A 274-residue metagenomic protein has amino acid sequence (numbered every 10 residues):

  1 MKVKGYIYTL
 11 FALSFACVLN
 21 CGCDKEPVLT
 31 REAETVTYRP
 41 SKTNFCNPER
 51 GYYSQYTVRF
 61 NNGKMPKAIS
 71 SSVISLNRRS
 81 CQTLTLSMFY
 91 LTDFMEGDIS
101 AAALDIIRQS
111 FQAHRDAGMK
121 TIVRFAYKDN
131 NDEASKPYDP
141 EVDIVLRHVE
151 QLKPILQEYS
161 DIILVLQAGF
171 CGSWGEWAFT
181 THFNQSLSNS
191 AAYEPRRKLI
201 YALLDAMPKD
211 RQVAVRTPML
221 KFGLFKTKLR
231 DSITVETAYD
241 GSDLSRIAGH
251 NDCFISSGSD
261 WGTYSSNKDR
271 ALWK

Functional and structural regions predicted by a protein language model:
T9-V18: Bacterial N-terminal signal peptides
C17-Y38: Bacterial Sec-dependent N-terminal signal peptides
R31-L84, M88: Boundary/entry segment of secreted carbohydrate-active catalytic domains
R50-S54, T83-S87, T121-V123, L164 (+3 more regions): Hydrophobic faces of well-ordered beta-strands that scaffold small-molecule active sites in alpha/beta enzyme cores
I69-K128, D132, V142-I144, M207-R211: Aromatic-lined substrate-binding rim segments of carbohydrate-active enzymes
A102-K120, Y138-Q167, A192-A206: An active-site-proximal structural segment forming one wall of the substrate-binding cleft that immediately precedes
I122-D132, L152-N189: Active-site groove signature of glycoside hydrolases
V165-G169, E176, T180-K274: Catalytic-core regions of glycoside hydrolase
